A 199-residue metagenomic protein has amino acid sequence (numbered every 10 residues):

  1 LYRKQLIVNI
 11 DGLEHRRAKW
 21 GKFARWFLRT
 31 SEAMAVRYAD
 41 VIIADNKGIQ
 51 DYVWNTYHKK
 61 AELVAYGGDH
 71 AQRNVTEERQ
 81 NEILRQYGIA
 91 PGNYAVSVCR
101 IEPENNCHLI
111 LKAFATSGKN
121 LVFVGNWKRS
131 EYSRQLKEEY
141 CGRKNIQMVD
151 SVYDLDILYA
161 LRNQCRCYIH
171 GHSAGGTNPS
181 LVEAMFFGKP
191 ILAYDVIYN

Functional and structural regions predicted by a protein language model:
Y2-R16, E62: Active-site proximal beta-strand in glycosyltransferases
A24-I42: Membrane-proximal helix-turn-helix segments that form the acceptor-binding/catalytic region of lipid-linked
G48, G67: Carbohydrate-associated surface elements
N55, G68-N93: Acidic anion/phosphate-binding donor-loop and adjacent secondary structure in glycosyltransferase catalytic cores
L84-N105, L111-V124: Conserved donor-binding/catalytic core segment of Leloir-type glycosyltransferases
G125, S133-D156: Nucleotide-activated donor-binding/catalytic signature segment of Leloir-type glycosyltransferases, i.e., the conserved
V149, Y153-R166, V182, F186: Short acidic alpha-helix that forms the nucleotide-activated donor recognition element in Leloir-type transferases
A160-G176, K189-P190: Acidic donor-binding loop of glycosyltransferase active sites
